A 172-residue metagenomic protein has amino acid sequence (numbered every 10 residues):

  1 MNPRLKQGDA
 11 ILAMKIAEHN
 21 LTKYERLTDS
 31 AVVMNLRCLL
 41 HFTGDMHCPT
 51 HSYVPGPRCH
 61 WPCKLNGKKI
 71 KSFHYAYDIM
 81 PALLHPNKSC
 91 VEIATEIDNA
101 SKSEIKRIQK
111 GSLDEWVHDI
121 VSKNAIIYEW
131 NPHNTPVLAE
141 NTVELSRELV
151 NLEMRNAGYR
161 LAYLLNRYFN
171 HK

Functional and structural regions predicted by a protein language model:
M1-Y75, L84, K88, E140-K172: Soluble secreted/lumenal catalytic domains with histidine-centered metal-binding or acid-base catalytic motifs
P62-L152: An amphipathic alpha-helical core segment
